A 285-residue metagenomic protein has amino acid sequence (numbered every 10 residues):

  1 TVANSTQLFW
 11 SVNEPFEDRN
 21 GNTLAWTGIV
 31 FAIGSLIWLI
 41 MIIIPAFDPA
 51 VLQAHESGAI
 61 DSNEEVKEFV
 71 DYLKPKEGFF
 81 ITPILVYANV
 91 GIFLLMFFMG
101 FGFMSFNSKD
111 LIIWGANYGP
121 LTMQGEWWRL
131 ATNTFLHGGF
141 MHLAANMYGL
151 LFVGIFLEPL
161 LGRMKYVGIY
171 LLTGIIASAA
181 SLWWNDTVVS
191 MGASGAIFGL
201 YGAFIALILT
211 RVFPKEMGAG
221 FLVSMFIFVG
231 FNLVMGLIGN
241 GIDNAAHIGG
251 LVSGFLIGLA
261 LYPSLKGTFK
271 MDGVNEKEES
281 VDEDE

Functional and structural regions predicted by a protein language model:
A3-D284: A detector for small-residue-rich transmembrane helices and their helix-helix packing motifs
